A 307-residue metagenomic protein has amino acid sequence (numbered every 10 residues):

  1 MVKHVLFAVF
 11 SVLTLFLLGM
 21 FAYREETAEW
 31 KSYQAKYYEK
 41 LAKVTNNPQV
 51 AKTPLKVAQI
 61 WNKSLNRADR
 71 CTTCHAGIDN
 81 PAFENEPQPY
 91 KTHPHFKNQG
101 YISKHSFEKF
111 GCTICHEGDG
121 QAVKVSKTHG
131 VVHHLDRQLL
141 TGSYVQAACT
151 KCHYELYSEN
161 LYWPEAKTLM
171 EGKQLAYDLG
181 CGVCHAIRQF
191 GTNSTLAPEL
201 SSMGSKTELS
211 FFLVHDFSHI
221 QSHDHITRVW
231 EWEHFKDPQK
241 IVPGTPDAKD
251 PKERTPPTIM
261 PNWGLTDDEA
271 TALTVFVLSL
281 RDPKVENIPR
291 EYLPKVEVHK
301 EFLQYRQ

Functional and structural regions predicted by a protein language model:
M1-S103, R137-Q138, G264-Y305: N-terminal export/targeting leaders of redox proteins
V50, D119, E171, I220-I226 (+2 more regions): Alpha-helix capping and helix-coil boundary motifs
P94-K151, L156-K167, Q174, D178-D282: Extracytoplasmic electron-transfer domains, predominantly the class I c-type cytochrome c fold
A166, G172, E286-R290: Extended recognition patches within non-cytosolic domains
P238, P243, K300-Q307: Short, intrinsically disordered, charge-balanced linker/junction segments flanking boundaries in proteins
